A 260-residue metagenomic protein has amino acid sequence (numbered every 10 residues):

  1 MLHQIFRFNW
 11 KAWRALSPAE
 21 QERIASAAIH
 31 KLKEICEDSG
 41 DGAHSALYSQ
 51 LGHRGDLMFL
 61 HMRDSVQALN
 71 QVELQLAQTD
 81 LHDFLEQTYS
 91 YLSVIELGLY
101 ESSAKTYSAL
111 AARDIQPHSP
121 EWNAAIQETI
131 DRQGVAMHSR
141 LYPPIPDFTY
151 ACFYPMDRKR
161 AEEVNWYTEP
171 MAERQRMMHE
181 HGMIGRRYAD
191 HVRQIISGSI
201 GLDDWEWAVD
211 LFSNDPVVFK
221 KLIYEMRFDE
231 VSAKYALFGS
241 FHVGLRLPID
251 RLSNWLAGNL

Functional and structural regions predicted by a protein language model:
M1-K33, D64-A68, I95-M183, S253-L260: Short S/T/G/P-rich N-terminal loop/turn motif that feeds into the first structured element of a domain
Q4, Q50-S65, A151-M156, D203-M226: Short, well-ordered beta-strand segments in beta-rich or mixed alpha/beta enzyme and ligand-binding folds
A28-E73: Long, hydrophobic/aromatic-enriched structural stretches that serve as scaffold segments
K31-C36, H181-A189, L222, M226: Structured alpha-helical segments in the cores of large, soluble enzyme domains
D41-D56, A77-D147, Y188-D203, E230-L260: Glycine-rich beta-strand-turn "strand-cap" elements at beta-sheet edges
Q71-A77, K221-R227: Short amphipathic alpha-helices in soluble, non-transmembrane regions that often serve as interface/regulatory elements
A172-E206, V217: Intrinsically disordered, low-complexity segments enriched in Gly and acidic/Ser/Thr residues that form flexible
